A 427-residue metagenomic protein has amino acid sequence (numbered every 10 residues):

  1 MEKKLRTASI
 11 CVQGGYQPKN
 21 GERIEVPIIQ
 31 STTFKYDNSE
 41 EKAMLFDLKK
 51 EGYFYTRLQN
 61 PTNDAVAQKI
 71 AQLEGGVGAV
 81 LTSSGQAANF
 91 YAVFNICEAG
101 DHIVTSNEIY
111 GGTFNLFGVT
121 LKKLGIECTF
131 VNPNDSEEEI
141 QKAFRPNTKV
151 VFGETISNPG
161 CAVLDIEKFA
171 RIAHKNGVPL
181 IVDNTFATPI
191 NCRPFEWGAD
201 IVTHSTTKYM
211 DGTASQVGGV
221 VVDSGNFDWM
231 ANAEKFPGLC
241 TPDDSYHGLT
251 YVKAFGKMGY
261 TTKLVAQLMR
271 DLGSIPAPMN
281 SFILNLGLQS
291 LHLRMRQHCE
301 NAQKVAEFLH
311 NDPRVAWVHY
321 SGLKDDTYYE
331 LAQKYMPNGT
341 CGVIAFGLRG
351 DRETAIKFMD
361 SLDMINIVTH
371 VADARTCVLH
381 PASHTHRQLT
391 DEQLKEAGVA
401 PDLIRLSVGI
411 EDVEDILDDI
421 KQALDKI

Functional and structural regions predicted by a protein language model:
E2, A8-Q17, A79-N311: Conserved PLP-enzyme active-site core in the AAT-like
E2-N60, Q68: N-terminal "arm"/small-domain region of PLP-dependent enzymes with the aminotransferase-like
T33, D223-F227, L348-D351: Short loop segments at secondary-structure junctions
N38-F90, G112-T120: Conserved N-terminal alpha-helix of the aminotransferase class I/II PLP-enzyme fold
G75, N147, R314-W317, M364 (+1 more regions): Glycine-centered tight turns that cap/initiate beta-strands
G118-V119, E127-C128, K142, P146-K149 (+4 more regions): PLP-dependent enzyme catalytic core of the Aspartate aminotransferase-like
V222, A345-G347, S407-G409: Short hydrophobic/aromatic beta-strand micro-patches that form the beta-sheet surface supporting nucleotide- or nucleic
L272-I275, M279-S281, L286, S290 (+4 more regions): Conserved small-domain helix->loop->beta segment predominantly found in fold-type I
